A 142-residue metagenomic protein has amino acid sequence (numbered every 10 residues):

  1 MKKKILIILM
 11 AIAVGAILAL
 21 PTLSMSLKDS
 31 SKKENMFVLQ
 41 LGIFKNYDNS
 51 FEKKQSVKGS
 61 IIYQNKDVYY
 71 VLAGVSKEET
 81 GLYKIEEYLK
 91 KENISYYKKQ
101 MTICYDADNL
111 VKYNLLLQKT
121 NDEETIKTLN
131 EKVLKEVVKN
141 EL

Functional and structural regions predicted by a protein language model:
M1-L142: Acidic/polar low-complexity segments and flexible, solvent-exposed patches
